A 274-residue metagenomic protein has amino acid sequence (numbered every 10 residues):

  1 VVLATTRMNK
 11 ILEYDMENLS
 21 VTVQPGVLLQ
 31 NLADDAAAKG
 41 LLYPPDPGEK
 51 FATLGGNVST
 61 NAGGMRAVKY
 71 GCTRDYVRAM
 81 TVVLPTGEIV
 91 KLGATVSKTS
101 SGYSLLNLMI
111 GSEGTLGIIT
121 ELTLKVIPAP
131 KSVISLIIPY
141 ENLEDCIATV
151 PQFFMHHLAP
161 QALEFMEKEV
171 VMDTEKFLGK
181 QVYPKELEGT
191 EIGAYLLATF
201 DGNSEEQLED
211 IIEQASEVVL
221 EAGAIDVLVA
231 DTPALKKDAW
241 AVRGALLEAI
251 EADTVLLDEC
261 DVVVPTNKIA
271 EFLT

Functional and structural regions predicted by a protein language model:
V1-T274: Noncatalytic alpha-helical scaffold of FAD-dependent oxidoreductases
